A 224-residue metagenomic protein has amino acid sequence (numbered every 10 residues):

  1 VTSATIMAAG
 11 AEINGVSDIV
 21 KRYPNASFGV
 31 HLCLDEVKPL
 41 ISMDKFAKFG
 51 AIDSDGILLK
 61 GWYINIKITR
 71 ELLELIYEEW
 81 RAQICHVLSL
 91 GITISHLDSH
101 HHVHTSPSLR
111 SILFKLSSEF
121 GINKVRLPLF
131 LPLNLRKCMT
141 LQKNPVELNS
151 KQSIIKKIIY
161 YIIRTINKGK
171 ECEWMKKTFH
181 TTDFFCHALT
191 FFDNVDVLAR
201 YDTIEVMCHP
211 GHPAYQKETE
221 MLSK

Functional and structural regions predicted by a protein language model:
T2-S3, M7-H96, H104-K224: Terminal accessory/targeting
